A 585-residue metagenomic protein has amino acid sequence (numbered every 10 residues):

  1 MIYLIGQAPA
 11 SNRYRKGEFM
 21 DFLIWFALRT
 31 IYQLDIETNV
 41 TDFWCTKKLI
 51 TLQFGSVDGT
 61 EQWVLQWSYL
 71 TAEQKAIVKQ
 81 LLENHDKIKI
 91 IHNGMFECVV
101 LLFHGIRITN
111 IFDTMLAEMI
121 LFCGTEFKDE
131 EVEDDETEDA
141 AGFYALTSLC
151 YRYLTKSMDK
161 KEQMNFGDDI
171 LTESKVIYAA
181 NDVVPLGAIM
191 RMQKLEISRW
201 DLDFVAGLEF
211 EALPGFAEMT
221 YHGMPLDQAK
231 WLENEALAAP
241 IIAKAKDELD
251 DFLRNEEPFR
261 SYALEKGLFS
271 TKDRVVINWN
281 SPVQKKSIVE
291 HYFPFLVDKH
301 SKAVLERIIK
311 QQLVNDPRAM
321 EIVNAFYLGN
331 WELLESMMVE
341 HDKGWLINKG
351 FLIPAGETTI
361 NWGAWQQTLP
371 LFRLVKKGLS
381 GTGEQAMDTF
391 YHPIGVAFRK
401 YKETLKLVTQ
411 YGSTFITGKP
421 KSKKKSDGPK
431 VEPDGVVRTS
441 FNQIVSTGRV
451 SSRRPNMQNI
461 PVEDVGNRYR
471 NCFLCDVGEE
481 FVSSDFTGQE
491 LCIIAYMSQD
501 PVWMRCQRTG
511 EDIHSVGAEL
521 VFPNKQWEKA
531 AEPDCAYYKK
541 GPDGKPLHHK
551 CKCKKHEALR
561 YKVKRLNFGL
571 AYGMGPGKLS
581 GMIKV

Functional and structural regions predicted by a protein language model:
M1-F22, A27-T38, W44-T46, T60 (+8 more regions): Conserved "right-hand" nucleotidyltransferase catalytic core of DNA-directed polymerases
I2-S11, D42, T46-S198, A206-F216 (+1 more regions): Active-site-proximal helix-loop-helix substrate-binding element of RNase H-like nuclease domains
I31-Q33, I88-K89, T109, F481: Hydrophobic "anchor" residues on beta-strands that sit immediately upstream of conserved functional sites
K47-T51, G105-I108, E126-D129, H291-F295 (+2 more regions): Short secondary-structure boundary/capping segments
Q53-D58, R438-K550: Function-dense linear segments that define catalytic or interfacial modules in macromolecule-processing proteins
N110, E126-K128, A243, P294-K302 (+3 more regions): Cytochrome P450 catalytic domain signature, combining two hallmark sequence patches
L547-L559: Short, Lys/Arg-enriched anionic-surface-contact patches
R560-Y572: Short, amphipathic alpha-helical "recognition" segments used to contact nucleic acids or chromatin
